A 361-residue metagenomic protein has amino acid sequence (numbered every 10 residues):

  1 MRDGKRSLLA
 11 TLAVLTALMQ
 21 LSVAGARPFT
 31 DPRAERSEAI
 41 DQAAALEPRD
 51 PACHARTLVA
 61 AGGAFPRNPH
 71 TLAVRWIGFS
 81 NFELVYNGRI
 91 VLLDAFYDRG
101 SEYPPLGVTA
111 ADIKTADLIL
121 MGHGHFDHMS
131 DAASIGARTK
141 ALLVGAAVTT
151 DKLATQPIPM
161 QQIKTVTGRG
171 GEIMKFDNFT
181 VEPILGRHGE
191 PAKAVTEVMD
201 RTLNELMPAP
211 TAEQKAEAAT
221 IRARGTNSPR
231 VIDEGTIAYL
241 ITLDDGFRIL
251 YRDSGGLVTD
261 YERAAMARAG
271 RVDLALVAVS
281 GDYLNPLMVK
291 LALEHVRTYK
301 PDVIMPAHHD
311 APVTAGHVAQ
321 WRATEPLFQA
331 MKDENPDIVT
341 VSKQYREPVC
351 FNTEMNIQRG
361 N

Functional and structural regions predicted by a protein language model:
M1-T11: Bacterial N-terminal signal peptides that target proteins for export
A10-Q20: Bacterial N-terminal signal peptides
A45-P69, V148-A238, T242-D245: Metallo-beta-lactamase
P51-P69, V74-I77, N81-H125, S130-S134 (+2 more regions): Pre-active-site segment of Zn-dependent metallo-hydrolases
L92-F96, A116-G124, V144-A147, I249-G256 (+3 more regions): Active-site neighborhood of phospho(di)ester-bond hydrolases with catalytic His/Asp-centered motifs
G100, H125-S130, T150-L153, G170-I173 (+5 more regions): Active-site environment of divalent metal-dependent phosphoester hydrolases
P104-P105, A219-R297: Active-site-proximal loop/helix segments of hydrolase catalytic cores
A154-K175, R268, L293-N361: Binuclear metal-ion centers of metallo-dependent hydrolases, dominated by the metallo-beta-lactamase
